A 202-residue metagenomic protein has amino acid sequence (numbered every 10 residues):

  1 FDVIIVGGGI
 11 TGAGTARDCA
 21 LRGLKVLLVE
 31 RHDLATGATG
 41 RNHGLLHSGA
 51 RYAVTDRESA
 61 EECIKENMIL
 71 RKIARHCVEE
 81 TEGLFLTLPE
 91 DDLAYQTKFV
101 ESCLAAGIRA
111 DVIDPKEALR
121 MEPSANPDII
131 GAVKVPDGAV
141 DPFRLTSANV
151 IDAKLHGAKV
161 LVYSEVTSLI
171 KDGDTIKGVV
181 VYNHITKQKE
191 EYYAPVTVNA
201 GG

Functional and structural regions predicted by a protein language model:
F1, T186-V196: Core beta-strand elements of the Rossmann-like FAD/NAD(P) dinucleotide-binding domain in flavoenzyme oxidoreductases
D2-L27: N-terminal Rossmann-like FAD-binding beta1-loop-alpha1 element of flavoenzymes
G7, A200-G201: Short, well-ordered coil/turn residues at beta-beta hairpins and beta-strand->alpha-helix junctions within
A20-G40: Glycine-rich FAD pyrophosphate-binding loop
G44-E117, M121: Dinucleotide-binding Rossmann-like beta1-alpha1 core, especially the glycine-rich loop that anchors the ADP
A50, I185, G202: Short glycine-/small-residue-rich Rossmann-like dinucleotide-binding loops
L86-H156, L161-V162, S168-T175, V180: Flavin (FAD/FMN) cofactor-binding and adjacent substrate-gating region of FAD-dependent oxidoreductase domains
